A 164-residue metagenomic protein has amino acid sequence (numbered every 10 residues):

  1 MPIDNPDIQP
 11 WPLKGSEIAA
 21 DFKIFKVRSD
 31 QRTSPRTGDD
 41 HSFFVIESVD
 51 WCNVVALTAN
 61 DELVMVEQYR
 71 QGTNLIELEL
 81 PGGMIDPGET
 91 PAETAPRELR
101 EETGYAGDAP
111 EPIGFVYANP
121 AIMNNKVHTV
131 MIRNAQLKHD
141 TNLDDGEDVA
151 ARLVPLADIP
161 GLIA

Functional and structural regions predicted by a protein language model:
M1-D21: Extreme N-terminal tail/first-helix region
G15-N53, A59: Acidic, metal-coordinating catalytic segment for phosphate/diphosphate chemistry, firing primarily on the Nudix
S16, V66-Q68, F115: Residue-level detector of high-confidence beta-strand sites
F22, T37, G72, P120-I122: Short glycine/serine/proline-enriched coil/turn segments at secondary-structure junctions
T33, I46, E67, P81 (+1 more regions): Residue-level detector of conserved, well-ordered beta-strand and adjacent loop positions that form binding/recognition
D40-H41, D50-N53, T58, G83-A164: Unchanged
S48-L80: A glycine-rich, hydrophobic loop/mini-helix early in the fold
